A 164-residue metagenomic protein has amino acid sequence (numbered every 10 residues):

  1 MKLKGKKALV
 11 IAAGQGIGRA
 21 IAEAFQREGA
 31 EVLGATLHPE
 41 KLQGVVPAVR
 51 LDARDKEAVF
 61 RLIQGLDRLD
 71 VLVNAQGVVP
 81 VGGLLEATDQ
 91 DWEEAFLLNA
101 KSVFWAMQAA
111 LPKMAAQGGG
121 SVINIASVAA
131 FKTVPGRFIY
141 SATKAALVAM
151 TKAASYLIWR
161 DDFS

Functional and structural regions predicted by a protein language model:
G14-Q15: Conserved glycine-rich cofactor-binding loop
Q76-P80: Conserved NAD(P)H cofactor-binding loop of Rossmann-fold oxidoreductase domains
G83-L84, D91-F96: Substrate-binding pocket helix/loop in short-chain dehydrogenase/reductase
A87, T133-S141, A153: Active-site loop-to-helix junction immediately N-terminal to the catalytic Tyr of the SDR YXXXK motif in Rossmann-fold
M107, T143, T151: Active-site helix of classical SDR
P112, Y156-R160: Alpha-helical segment proximal to the catalytic Tyr-Lys
S127: Residue(s) in the substrate-gating loop at a strand-loop-helix junction that position the organic substrate next
